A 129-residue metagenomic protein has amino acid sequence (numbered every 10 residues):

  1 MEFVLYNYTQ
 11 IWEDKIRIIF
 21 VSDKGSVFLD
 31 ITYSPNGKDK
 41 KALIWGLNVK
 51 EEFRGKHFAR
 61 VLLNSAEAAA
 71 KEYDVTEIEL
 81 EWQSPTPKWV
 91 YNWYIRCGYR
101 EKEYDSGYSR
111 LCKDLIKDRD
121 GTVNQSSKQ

Functional and structural regions predicted by a protein language model:
M1-W45, K50, A69, Y104-S106 (+1 more regions): Acetyl-CoA-dependent GNAT
V49, G55-A68, R96: Conserved acetyl-CoA-binding loop-helix of GNAT-fold acetyltransferases
E79-V90, Y108-C112: Conserved beta-strand-loop-alpha-helix junction that forms the acyl-donor binding cleft
Y94-Y104: Conserved acetyl-CoA-binding loop of GNAT-fold acetyltransferases
